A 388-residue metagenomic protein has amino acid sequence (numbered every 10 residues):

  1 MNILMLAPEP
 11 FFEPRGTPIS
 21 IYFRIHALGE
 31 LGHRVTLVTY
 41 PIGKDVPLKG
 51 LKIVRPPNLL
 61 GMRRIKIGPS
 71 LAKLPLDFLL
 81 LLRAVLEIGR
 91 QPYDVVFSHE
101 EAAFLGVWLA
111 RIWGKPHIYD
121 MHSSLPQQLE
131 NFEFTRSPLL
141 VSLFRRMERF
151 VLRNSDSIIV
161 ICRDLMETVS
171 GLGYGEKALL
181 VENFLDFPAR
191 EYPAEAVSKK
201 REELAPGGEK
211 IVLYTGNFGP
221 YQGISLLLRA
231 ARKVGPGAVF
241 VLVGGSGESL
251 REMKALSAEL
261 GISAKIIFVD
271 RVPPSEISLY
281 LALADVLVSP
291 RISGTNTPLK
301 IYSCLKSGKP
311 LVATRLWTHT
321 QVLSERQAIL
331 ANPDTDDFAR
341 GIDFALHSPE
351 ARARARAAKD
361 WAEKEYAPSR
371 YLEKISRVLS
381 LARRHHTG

Functional and structural regions predicted by a protein language model:
M1-D45, L226-V234, L316: N-terminal subdomain of nucleotide-sugar transferases
L4, P206-Q222, L228-A231, V241: Conserved donor-binding/catalytic core segment of Leloir-type glycosyltransferases
F23, L82-G89, F104, R111-I112 (+2 more regions): Membrane-proximal helix-turn-helix segments that form the acceptor-binding/catalytic region of lipid-linked
D164, F184: Carbohydrate-associated surface elements
V241, R251-S275: Nucleotide-activated donor-binding/catalytic signature segment of Leloir-type glycosyltransferases, i.e., the conserved
L279-N296, K309: Acidic donor-binding loop of glycosyltransferase active sites
E325-D336, F344-P349: Conserved acidic donor-binding segment of nucleotide-sugar-dependent glycosyltransferases
P349-S380: A charged, aromatic-enriched C-terminal amphipathic alpha-helix characteristic of glycosyltransferases across folds
